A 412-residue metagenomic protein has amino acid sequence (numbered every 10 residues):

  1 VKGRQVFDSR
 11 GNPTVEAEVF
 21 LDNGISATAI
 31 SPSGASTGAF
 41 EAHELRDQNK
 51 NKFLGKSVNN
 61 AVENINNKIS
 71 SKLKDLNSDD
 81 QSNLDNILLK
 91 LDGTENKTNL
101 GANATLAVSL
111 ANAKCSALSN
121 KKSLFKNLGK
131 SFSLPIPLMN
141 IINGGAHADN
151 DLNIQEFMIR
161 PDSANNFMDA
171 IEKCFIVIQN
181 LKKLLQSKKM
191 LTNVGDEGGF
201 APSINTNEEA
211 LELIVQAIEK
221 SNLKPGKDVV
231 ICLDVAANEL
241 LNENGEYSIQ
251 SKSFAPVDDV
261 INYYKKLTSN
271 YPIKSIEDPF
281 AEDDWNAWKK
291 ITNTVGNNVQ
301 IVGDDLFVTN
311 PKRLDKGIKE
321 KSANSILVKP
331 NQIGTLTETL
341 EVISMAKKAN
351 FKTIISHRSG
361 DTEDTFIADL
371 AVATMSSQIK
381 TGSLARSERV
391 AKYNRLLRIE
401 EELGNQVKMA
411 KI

Functional and structural regions predicted by a protein language model:
V1-V15: Short, Gly/Pro- and small/polar-rich lid/capping loops
F7-R10, G93-L110, P137-D149, V194: Glycine/serine-rich anion-binding loops at beta->alpha junctions that coordinate negatively charged ligand groups
V15-N23, A27-S33, M139-P161, L233-L240 (+2 more regions): Short beta-strand elements
P32-L118, K122, K126, I171 (+1 more regions): Metal- or metallocofactor-binding catalytic centers and their adjacent structured scaffolds across diverse enzyme
F132-G195: Mobile "lid/hinge" segments at catalytic clefts and subdomain interfaces of large enzymes
E156-F167, L191-N207, A236-Q250: Active-site-proximal beta-alpha loop/turn segments in soluble metabolic enzymes
E208-I412: Catalytic core of soluble alpha/beta enzymes
